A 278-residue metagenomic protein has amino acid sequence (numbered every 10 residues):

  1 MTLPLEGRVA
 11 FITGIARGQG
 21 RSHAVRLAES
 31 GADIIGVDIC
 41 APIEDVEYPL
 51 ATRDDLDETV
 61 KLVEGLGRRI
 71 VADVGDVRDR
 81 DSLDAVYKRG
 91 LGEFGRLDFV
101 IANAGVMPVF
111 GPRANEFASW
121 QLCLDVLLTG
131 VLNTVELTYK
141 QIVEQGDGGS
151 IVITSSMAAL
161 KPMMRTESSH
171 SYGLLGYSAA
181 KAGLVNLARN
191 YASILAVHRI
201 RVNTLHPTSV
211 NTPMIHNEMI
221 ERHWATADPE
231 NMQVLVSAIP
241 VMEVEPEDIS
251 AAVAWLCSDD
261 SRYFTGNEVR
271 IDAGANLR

Functional and structural regions predicted by a protein language model:
L3-A41: Canonical Rossmann dinucleotide-binding motif of NAD(H)/NADP(H)-dependent dehydrogenases/reductases, specifically
V106, R113-L132, V152, Y177 (+1 more regions): Catalytic Tyr-X3-Lys loop
G111-L124, R165, W224, L235: Substrate-binding pocket helix/loop in short-chain dehydrogenase/reductase
V135-E136, R189: A short, exposed helix-loop element centered on a Lys and neighboring polar residues
V143, V152-G183, A188-V197, S209-V210: Catalytic loop of short-chain dehydrogenase/reductase
A196, R201, F264-G266: Short, small/polar-rich loop/turn modules that mediate ligand/substrate recognition or access, typified
T226, S237-I249: A conserved structural motif in NAD(P)-dependent oxidoreductases
A254, D259, T265-R278: Short C-terminal tail/terminal secondary-structure segment of NAD(P)H-dependent dehydrogenase/reductase domains
